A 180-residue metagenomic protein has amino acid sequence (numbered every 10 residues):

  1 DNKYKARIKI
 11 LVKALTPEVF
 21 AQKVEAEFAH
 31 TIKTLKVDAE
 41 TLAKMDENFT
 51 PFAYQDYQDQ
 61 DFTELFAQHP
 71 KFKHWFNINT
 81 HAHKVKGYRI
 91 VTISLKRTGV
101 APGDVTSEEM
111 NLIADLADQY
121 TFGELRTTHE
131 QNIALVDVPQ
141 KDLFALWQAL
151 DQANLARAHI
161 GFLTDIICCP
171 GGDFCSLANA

Functional and structural regions predicted by a protein language model:
D1-A180: Peripheral terminal and linker regions in Fe-S/redox and tRNA-modifying enzymes
